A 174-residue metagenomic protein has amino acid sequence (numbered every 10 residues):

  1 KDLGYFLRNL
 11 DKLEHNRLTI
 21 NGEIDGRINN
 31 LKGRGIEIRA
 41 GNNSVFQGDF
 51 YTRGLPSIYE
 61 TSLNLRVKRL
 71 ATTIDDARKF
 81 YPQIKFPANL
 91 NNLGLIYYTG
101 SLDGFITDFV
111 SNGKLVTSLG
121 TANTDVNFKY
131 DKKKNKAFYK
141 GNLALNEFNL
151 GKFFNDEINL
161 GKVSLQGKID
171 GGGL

Functional and structural regions predicted by a protein language model:
K1-G4, E14-H15, G26-N30, A77-P82 (+3 more regions): Flexible, solvent-exposed coil segments and beta strand-coil junctions, predominantly the extracellular/periplasmic
R8-D11, R17-N29, G35-I38, S44-L65 (+6 more regions): Extended lipid/amphipathic-ligand handling interfaces
L70-R78, F154: Outer-membrane beta-barrel translocator/channel fold
L70-T72, S118-G120, F148: Structural signature of outer-membrane beta-barrel domains
K136-N142: Short coil-to-beta-strand
